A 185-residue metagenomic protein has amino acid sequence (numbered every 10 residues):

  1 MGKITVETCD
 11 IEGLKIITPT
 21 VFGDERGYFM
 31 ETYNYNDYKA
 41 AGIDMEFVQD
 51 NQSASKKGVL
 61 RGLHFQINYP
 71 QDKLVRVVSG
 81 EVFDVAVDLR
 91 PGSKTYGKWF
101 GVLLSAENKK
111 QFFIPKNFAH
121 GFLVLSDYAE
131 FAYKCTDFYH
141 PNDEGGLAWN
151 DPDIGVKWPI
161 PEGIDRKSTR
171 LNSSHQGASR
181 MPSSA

Functional and structural regions predicted by a protein language model:
M1-E107, S126-Y128, C135-R170: Non-catalytic, conserved peripheral segments adjacent to functional cores
H64, H120, H175: Histidine-centered active-site/metal-ligand motif
F112, H120-L125, Y133: Short beta-strand His + acidic residue motifs that chelate non-heme Fe in jelly-roll/DSBH and cupin folds
F112, V156-W158, S179: Compositionally biased, intrinsically disordered/low-complexity regions enriched for serine, proline and threonine
G121-L123, H140-P141, A178: Short, well-ordered, mixed-charge alpha-helical segments that flank or form enzyme active sites
L171-A185: Single conserved hydrophobic/aromatic residue that forms the stacking wall/gate of nucleotide- or nucleobase-binding
